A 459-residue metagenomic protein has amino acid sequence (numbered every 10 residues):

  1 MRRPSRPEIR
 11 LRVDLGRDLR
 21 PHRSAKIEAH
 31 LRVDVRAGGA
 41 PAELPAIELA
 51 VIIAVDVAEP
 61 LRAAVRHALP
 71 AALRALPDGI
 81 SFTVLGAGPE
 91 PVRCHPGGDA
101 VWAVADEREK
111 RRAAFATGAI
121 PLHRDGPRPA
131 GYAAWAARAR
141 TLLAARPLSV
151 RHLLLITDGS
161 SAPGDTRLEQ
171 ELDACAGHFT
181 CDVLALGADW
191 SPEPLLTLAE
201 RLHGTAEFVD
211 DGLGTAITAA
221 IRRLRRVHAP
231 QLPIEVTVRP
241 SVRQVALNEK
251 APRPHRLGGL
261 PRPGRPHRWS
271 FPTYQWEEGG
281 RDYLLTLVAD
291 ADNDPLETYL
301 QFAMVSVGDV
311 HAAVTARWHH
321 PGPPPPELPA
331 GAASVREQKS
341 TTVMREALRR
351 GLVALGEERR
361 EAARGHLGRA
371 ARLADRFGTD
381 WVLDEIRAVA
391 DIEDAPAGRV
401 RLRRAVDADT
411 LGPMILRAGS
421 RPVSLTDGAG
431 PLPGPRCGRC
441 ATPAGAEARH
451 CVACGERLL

Functional and structural regions predicted by a protein language model:
R2-H22, T237-R243: Low-complexity, acidic Ser/Thr/Pro/Gly-rich terminal tails and inter-domain linkers that flank the onset of structured
P7-L11, P230-L232, P433-P435: Short structural boundary motif marking the start of a folded domain
L11-L15, A25-Q231, D292: Exposed acidic/Ser/Thr-rich ligand/metal-binding surfaces
R17, V35-G39, V57, V238-P240 (+3 more regions): Beta-strand elements of well-folded, non-transmembrane domains
H22-K26, E278-G279: Solvent-exposed, conformationally flexible loop/turn segments
I80, G98, G279-G280, A448: Surface-exposed loop/turn positions
D173-T180, D189-V307: Acidic, polar loop-rich interaction surfaces within structured domains
D290-V452, E456-L459: Long, acidic serine/threonine- and proline-rich intrinsically disordered regions
